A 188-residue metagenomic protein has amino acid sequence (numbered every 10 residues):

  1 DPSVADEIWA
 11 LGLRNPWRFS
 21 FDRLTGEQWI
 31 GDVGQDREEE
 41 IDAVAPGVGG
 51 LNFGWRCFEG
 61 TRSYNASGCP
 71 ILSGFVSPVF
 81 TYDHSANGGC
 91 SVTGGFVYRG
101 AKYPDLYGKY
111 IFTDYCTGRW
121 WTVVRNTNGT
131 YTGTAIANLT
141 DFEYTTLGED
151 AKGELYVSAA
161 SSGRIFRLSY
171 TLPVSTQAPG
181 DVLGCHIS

Functional and structural regions predicted by a protein language model:
D1-T134, R164-Y170: Beta-propeller domain segments
L13, T130-A151: Conserved blade-ending motifs and adjacent loop-strand segments that build the rim/top face of beta-propeller domains
P78, D141, Y170, T176-Q177: Compositionally biased regions
C90, D105, F142, Q177-G180: Structured loop/turn residues at beta-strand edges in well-structured enzyme cores
T145-P173: Blade-level signature of beta-propeller repeat domains, shared across WD40, Kelch, NHL, RCC1 and BNR/Asp-box propellers
P173-I187: Residue-level detector of functionally pivotal "anchor" positions at catalytic/ligand-binding pockets or at interdomain
